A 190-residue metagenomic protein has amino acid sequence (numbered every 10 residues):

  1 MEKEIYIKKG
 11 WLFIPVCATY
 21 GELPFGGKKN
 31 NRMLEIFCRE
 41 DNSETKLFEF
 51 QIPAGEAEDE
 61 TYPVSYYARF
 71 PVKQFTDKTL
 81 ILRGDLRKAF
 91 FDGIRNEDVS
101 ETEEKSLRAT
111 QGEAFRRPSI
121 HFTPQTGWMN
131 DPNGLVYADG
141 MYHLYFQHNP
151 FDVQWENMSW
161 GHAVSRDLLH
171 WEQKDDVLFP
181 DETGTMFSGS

Functional and structural regions predicted by a protein language model:
M1-S190: Carbohydrate-active catalytic/glycan-binding domains of CAZyme proteins, especially the secreted or lumenal ectodomains
